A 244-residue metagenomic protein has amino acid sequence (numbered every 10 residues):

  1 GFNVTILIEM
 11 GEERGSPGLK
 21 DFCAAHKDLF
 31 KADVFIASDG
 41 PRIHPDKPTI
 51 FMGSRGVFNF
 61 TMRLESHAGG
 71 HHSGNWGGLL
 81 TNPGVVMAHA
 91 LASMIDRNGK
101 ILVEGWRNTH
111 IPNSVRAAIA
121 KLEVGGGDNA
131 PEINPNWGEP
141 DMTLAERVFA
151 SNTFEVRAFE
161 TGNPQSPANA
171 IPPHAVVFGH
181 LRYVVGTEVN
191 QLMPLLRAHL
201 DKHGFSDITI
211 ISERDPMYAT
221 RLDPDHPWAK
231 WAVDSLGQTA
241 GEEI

Functional and structural regions predicted by a protein language model:
G1-G53: Acidic/histidine-rich catalytic neighborhood of metal-dependent amide-processing enzymes
R42-P45, N59-I244: Metal-dependent amide/peptide-bond hydrolase catalytic core, centered on the "pita-bread" metallohydrolase fold
S54-F58: Short, flexible loop/turn motifs enriched in small residues
